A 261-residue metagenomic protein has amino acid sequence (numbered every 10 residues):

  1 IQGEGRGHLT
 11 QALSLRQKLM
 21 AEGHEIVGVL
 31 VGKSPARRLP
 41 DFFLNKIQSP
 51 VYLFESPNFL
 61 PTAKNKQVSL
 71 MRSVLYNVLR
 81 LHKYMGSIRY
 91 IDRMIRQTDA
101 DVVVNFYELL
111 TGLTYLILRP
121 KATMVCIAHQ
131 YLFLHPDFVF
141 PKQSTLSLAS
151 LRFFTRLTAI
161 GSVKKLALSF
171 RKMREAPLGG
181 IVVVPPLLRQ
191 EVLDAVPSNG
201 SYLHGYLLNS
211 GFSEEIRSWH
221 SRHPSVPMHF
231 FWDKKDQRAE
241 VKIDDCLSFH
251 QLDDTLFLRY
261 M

Functional and structural regions predicted by a protein language model:
I1-L13: A short, glycine/small-residue-rich beta-strand->loop->alpha-helix junction that serves as a flexible
G3, A21-H82: Conserved nucleotide-sugar phosphate-binding/catalytic loop shared by glycosyltransferases and other
V31-R37, Y107-L110, L168-M173, F230-E240: Short, polar loop motifs at secondary-structure junctions
R38, V103-L118: An aromatic- and histidine-rich active-site surface loop
N65-V102, L109-L110: Conserved nucleotide-sugar donor-binding subdomain of glycosyltransferases
D101-V102, K164, Y202: Structural motif
K121-V183: Active-site-proximal region of nucleotide-activated glycan assembly enzymes, centered on histidine/acidic-rich loops
P185-V192, V196-M261: Donor-nucleotide binding loops and adjacent catalytic segments primarily of GT-B fold Leloir glycosyltransferases
